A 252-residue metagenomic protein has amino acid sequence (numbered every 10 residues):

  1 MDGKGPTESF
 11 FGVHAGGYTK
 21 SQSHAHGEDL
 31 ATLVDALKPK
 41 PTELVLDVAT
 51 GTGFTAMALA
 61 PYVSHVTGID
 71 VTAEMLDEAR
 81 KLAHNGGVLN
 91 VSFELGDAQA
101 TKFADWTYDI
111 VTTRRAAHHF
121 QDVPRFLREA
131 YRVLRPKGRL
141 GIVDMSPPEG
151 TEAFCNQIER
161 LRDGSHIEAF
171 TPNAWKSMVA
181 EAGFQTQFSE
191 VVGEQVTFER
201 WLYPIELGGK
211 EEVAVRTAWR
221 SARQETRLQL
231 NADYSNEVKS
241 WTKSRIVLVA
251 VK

Functional and structural regions predicted by a protein language model:
M1-K40, F54-A58, M75-E78, N85-G86 (+2 more regions): Conserved class I S-adenosyl-L-methionine
L46-A100: Class I SAM-dependent methyltransferase SAM/SAH-binding core
T52, T186-K252: Conserved Class I S-adenosyl-L-methionine
Q99-I110: A short acidic, Gly/Pro-enriched loop at the edge of an enzyme's catalytic core that lines a small-molecule cofactor
D109-D122: A short SAM/SAH-binding and catalytic strip from SAM-dependent methyltransferases
P124-R139: A short glycine-rich, Lys/Arg-flanked "PGG" loop and its adjoining helix->strand segment in the class I
G141-H166: Conserved class I S-adenosyl-L-methionine
E168-A182: Short alpha-helix
